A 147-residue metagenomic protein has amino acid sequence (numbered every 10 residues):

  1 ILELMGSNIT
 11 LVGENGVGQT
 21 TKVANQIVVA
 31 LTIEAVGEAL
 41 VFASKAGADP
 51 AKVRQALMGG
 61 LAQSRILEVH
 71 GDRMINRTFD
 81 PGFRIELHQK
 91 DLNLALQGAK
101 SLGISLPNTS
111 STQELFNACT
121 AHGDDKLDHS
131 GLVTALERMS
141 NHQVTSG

Functional and structural regions predicted by a protein language model:
I1-T21, V29-Q63, G98, L102: Internal alpha-helical scaffold of NAD(P)-dependent oxidoreductase catalytic cores
L2-V12, E86-L87, L92, Q143-G147: A charged, well-structured terminal subsegment
G18-V29, N76-E86: A short glycine-threonine-serine/GTX helix/turn-capping micro-motif
N25-V29, G37-V41, E68-G71, L94 (+1 more regions): Hydrophobic side chains within alpha-helical segments
F42, A56-G60, S111-A118, A135: Short acidic/histidine-centered micro-motifs embedded in hydrophobic/aromatic stretches that mark compact functional
Q63-H129: Interdomain hinge/lid region at the active-site interface of Rossmann-like NAD(P)-dependent oxidoreductases
N117, A121-G147: NAD(P)-dependent dehydrogenase/reductase Rossmann-like domain
